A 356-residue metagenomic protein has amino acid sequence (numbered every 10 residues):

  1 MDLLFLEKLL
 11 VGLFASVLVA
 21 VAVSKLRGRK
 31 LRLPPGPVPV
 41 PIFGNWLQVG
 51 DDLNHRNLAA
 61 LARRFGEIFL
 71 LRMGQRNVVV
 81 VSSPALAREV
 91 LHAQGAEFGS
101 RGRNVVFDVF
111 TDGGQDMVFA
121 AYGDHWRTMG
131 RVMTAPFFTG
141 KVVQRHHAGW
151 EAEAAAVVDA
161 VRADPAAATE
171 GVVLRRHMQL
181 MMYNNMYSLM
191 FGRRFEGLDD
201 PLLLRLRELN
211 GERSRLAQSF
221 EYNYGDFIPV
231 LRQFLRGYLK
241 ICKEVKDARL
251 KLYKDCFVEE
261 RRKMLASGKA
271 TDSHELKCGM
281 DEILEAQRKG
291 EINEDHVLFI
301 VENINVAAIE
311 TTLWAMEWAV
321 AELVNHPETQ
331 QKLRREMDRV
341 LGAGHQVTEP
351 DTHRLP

Functional and structural regions predicted by a protein language model:
D2-G114, D124, T128, E151-A156: N-terminal membrane-proximal hinge/A-helix region immediately C-terminal to the signal-anchor transmembrane segment
D2-S16, R72-V79, K141-A152, R162-S188 (+6 more regions): Cytochrome P450
V21, R76-R88, Q115-D116, A154-D159 (+5 more regions): Hydrophobic mid-domain F-helix/FG-region of cytochrome P450s
G50-L53, E67-L70, T139, V143 (+7 more regions): A structure-centric feature marking long, well-folded core domains of fungal metabolic enzymes and membrane transporters
D124-V132, G149-A156, M181, D226 (+4 more regions): Generic alpha-helical secondary structure signal
F138-V142, R215, S219-Y222, K243-M316 (+1 more regions): Conserved cytochrome P450 catalytic core segment spanning the I/J/K helices
T311-T329, R334-E336: Cytochrome P450 catalytic-core helices
